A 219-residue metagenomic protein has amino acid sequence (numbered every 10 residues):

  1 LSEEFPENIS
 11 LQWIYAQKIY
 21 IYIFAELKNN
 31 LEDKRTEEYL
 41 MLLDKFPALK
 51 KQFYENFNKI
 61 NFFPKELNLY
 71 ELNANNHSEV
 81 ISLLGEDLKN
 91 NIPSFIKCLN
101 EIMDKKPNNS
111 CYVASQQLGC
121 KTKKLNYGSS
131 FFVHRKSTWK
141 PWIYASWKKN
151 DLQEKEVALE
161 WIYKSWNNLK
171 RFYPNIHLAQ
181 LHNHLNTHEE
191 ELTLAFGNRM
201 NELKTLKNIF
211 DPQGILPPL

Functional and structural regions predicted by a protein language model:
L1-L219: Soluble FAD-dependent oxygen oxidases
